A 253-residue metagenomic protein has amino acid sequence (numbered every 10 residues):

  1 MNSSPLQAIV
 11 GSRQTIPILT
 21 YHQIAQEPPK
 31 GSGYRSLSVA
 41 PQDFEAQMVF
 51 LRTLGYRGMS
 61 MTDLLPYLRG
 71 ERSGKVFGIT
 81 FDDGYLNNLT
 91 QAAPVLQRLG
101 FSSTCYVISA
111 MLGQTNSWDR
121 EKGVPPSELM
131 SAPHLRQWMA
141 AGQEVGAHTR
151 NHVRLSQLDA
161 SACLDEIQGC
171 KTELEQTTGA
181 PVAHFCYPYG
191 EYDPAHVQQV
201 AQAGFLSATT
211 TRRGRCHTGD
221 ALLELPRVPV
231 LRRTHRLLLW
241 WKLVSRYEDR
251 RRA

Functional and structural regions predicted by a protein language model:
M1-T80, L86-N87, Q157-A253: C-terminal active-site subregion of NodB/CE4 polysaccharide deacetylases
N2-P5, L65, L89-Q91, R120-A141 (+1 more regions): Alpha-helical scaffolding within the catalytic cores of extracellular/periplasmic polymer-degrading hydrolases
L19, Q23-I24, E144-H152: Histidine-centered catalytic micro-motifs
R52, P94-F101, E128-A147, A201: Acidic (Asp/Glu)-rich catalytic clusters
I79-T104: Hydrophobic alpha-helical segments and helix pairs
G100-K122: A short, conserved beta-to-alpha structural element at the edge of catalytic cores that scaffolds binding
A110-G113, N151-V153, E191-Y192: Short, catalytically relevant binding-site loops at active-site mouths
T115-P126, H152-D159: Surface-exposed cleft-lining segments at the edges of enzyme active sites
